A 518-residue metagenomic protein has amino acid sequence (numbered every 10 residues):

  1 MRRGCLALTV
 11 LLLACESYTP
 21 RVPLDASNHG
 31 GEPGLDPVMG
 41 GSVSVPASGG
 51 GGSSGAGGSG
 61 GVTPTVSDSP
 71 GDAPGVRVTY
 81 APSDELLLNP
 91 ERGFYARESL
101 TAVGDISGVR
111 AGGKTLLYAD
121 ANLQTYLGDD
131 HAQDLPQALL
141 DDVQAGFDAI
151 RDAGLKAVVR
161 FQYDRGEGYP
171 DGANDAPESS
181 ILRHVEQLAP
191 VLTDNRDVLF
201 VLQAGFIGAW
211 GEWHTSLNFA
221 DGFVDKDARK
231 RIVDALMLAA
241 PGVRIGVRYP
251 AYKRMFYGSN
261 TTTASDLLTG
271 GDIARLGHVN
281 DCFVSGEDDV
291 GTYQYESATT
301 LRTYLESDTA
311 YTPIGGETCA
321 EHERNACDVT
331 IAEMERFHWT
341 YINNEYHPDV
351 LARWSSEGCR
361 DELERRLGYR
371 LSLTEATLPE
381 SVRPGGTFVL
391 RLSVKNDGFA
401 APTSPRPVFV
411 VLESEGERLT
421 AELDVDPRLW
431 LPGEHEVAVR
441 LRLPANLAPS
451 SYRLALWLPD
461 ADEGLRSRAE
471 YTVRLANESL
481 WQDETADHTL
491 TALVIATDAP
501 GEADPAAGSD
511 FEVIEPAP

Functional and structural regions predicted by a protein language model:
C5, L12-P74: Ser/Thr-rich, Pro/Gly/Ala-heavy low-complexity intrinsically disordered linkers and tails of secreted extracellular
V66-L116, D120-N122: Boundary/entry segment of secreted carbohydrate-active catalytic domains
I106-D164, S180: Aromatic-lined substrate-binding rim segments of carbohydrate-active enzymes
A138-L155, N174-Q203, V224-A239: An active-site-proximal structural segment forming one wall of the substrate-binding cleft that immediately precedes
V158-G168, L188-F223: Active-site groove signature of glycoside hydrolases
V201-G208, E212, S216-P348: Catalytic-core regions of glycoside hydrolase
A326-L378: Catalytic cores of secreted or luminal carbohydrate-active enzymes
D361-P518: Extracellular/luminal regions of secreted and cell-surface proteins that mediate adhesion/ECM remodeling
